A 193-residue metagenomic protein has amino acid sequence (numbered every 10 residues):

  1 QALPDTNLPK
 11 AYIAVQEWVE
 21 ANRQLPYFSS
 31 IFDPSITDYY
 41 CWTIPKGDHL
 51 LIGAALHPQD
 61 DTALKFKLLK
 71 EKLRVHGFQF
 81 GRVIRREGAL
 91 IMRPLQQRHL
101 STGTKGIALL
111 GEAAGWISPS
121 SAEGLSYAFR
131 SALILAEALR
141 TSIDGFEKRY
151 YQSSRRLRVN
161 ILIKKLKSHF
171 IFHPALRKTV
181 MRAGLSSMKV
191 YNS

Functional and structural regions predicted by a protein language model:
Q1-R82, R98-H99, G115: Predominantly flavin-linked oxidoreductase catalytic cores and closely associated redox partners
I13, E17, R130-E137: Residues on a specific face of well-ordered alpha-helices
R23, P34-I36, Y40, P94-H99 (+6 more regions): Solvent-exposed, flexible loop/coil residues
Q24-P26, G47-H49, K105-G106, L139-G145: Short glycine/proline-enriched coil/turn segments at helix->beta-strand junctions
G47, G111-A113, S154: Short, small-residue-rich loop/turn micro-motifs
L51-A55, G115-S131, L176-S193: Hydrophobic transmembrane alpha-helix bundles
D60-L135, D144: FAD/FMN-dependent oxidoreductases across multiple families
E137-S193: C-terminal helical "tail/cap" subdomain of flavin- and related membrane-associated enzymes
